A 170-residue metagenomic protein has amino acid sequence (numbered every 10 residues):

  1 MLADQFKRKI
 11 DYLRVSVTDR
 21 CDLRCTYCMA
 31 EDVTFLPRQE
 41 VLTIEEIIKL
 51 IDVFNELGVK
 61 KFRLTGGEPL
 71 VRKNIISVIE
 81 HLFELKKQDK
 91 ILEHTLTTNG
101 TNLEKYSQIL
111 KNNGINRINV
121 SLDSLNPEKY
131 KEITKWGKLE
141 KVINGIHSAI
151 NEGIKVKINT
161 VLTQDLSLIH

Functional and structural regions predicted by a protein language model:
M1-E93: Conserved alpha-helical substructure of the radical SAM core
S16, T65, T95-N99, N119-S121 (+1 more regions): A cross-family glycoside hydrolase active-site/sugar-binding cleft signature
V17, P69-V71, G100-E104, V120-W136 (+1 more regions): Conserved radical SAM core fold
I75-V78, K105-L110: Distinct, well-ordered alpha-helical segments
N112-R117: Glycine-enriched alpha-helix->loop->beta-strand junction motifs that scaffold or abut catalytic
T134-N151: Glycine-rich S-adenosyl-L-methionine
I169-H170: Conserved small/polar residues in nucleotide/adenosyl-binding loops
